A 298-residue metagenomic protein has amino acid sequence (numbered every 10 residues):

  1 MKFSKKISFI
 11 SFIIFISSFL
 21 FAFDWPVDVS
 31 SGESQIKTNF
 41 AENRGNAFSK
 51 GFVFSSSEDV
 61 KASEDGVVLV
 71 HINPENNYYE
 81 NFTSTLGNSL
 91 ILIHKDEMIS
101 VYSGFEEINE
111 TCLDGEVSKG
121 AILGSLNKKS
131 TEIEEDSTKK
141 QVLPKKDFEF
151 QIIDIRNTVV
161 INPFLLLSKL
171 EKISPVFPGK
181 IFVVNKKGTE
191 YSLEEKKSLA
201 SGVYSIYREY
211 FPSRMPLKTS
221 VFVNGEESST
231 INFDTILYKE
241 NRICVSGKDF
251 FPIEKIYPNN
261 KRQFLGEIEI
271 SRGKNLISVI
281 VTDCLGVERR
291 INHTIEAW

Functional and structural regions predicted by a protein language model:
M1-I10: Bacterial N-terminal signal peptides that target proteins for export
I10-F19: Bacterial N-terminal signal peptides
L20-G87, S118-K119, K128-E149, N157-S229 (+2 more regions): Surface-exposed, glycine-biased beta-strand/turn segments
S55-S57, K61, I93-I122: Short histidine-centered loop motifs in beta-beta connectors
E75, F105-E106, K129, T230 (+2 more regions): A generic structural motif
I99-V101, K140, K218, F222-E269: Exoplasmic/lumenal beta-rich domain surfaces
K261-D283: His/Asp/Glu-rich mid-to-C-terminal helical/loop segments that flank catalytic regions of hydrolases
L285-W298: Short beta-strand elements
